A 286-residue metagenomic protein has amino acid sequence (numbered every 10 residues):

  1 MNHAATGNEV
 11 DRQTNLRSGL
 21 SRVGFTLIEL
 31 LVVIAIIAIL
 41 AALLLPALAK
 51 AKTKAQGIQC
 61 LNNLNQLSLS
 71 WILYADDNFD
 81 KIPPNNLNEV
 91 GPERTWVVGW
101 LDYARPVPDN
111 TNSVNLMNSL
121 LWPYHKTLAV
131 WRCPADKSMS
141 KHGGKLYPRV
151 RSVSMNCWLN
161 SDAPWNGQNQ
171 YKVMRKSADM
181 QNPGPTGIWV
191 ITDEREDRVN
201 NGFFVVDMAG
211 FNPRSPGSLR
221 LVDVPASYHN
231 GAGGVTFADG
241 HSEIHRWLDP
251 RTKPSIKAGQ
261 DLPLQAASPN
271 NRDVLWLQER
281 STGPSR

Functional and structural regions predicted by a protein language model:
M1, V10-D11, N15, A42 (+3 more regions): Intrinsically disordered, low-complexity regions enriched for glutamine and histidine
M1-L27: N-terminal leader/signal peptides at the extreme start of proteins
H3, A42, T53, V107-P108 (+1 more regions): Residue-level detector of transmembrane insertion/anchoring sites
T6-G7, Q13, K50-K52, V130 (+2 more regions): Generic N-terminal leader/processing signal
L20-K52: N-terminal single-pass transmembrane signal-anchor helix
G24, A55, D249: Alpha/beta-hydrolase active-site loop signature
L43, K52-N63: Juxtamembrane interface helices immediately C-terminal to a transmembrane segment
I58-R286: Short, well-structured segments within or immediately adjacent to enzyme catalytic domains that line ligand-binding
